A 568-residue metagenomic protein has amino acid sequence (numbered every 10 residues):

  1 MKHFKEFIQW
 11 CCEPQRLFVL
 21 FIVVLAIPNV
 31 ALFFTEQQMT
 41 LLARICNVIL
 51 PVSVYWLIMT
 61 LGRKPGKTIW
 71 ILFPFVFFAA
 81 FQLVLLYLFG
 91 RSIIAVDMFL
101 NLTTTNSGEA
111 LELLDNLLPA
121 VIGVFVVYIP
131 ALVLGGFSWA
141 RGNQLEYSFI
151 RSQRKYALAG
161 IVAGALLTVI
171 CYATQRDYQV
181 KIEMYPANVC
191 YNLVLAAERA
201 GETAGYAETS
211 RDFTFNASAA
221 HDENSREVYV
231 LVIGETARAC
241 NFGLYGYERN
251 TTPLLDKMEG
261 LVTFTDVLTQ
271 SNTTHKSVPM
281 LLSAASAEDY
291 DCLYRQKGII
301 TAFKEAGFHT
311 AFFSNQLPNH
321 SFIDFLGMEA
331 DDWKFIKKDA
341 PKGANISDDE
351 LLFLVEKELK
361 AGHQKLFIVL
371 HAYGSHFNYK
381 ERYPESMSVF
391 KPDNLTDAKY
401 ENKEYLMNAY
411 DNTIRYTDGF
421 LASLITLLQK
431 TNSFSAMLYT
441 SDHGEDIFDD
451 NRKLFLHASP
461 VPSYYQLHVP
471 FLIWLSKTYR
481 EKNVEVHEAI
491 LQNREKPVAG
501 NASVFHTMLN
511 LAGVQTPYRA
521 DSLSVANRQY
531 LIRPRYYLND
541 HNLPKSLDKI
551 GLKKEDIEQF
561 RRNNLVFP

Functional and structural regions predicted by a protein language model:
M1-Y185: Transmembrane and membrane-interface helices of multi-pass, inner-membrane envelope-modifying transferases
I8-L20, P65-T68, T301, P318 (+3 more regions): Membrane-interface soluble catalytic domains
L42, Q179-V180, A287-Y290, P341-K342 (+5 more regions): Active-site rim elements
Y55-W56, F353-E356, N394-M437: A long, amphipathic alpha-helix that forms part of the scaffold/cap immediately adjacent to metal-dependent active
G160-L231, T236-D397, G500-N501, H506-L531: Active-site-proximal alpha/beta segments of enzymes that process anionic O-linked groups
V230-L231, T413-L456, F505-A512: Metal-dependent active-site segment of extracytoplasmic phospho-/sulfohydrolases and closely related
G246-N250, S433-F434, T440-E485: Histidine-centered active-site microenvironments of extracellular/periplasmic hydrolases and transferases
S386-K403, Y479-A489: Flexible internal linker/loop segments at domain or repeat junctions
